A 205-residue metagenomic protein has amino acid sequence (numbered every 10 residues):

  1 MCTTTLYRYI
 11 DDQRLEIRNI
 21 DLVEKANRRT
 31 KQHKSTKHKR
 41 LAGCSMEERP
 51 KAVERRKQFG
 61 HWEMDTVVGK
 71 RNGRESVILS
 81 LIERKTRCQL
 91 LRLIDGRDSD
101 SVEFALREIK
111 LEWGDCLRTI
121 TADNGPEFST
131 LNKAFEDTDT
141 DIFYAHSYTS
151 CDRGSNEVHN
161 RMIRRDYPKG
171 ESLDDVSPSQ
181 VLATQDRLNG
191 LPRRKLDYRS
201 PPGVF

Functional and structural regions predicted by a protein language model:
M1-R56: Basic, flexible linker segments flanking DNA-binding modules in nucleic acid-interacting mobile-element proteins
L6, D65, L81, R87 (+5 more regions): Mobile genetic element proteins and their domesticated derivatives, centered on retroelements and DNA transposons
E54, V67, G73-L90: Short conserved beta-strand segments at catalytic cores or DNA/RNA-binding microdomains of nucleic-acid binding
Q58-G60, G170-E171: Glycine-centered loop/turn motifs
F59-K70: Two-metal-ion RNase H-like nuclease active-site motif
V68-K70, R74, L91-G114: Active-site beta-loop-alpha junctions of metal-dependent nucleic acid enzymes, especially the RNase H-like/DDE
L111, F135-I142, H146-F205: Charged alpha-helix within mobile-element recombinases
D115-T130, Y148: Acidic/histidine-rich, metal-coordinating catalytic segments
